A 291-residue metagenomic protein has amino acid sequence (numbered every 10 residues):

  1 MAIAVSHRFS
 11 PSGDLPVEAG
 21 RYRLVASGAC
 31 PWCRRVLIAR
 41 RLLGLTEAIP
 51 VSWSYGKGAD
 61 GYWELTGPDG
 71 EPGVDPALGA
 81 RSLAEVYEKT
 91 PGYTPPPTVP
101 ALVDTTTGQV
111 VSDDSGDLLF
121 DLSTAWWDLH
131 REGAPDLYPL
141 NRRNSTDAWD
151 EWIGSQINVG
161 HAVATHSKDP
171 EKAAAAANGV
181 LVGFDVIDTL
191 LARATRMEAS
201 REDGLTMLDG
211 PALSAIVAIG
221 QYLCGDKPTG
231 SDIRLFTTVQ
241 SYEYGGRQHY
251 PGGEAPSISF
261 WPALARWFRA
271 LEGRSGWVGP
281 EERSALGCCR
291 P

Functional and structural regions predicted by a protein language model:
M1-P291: C-terminal alpha-helical interaction module
